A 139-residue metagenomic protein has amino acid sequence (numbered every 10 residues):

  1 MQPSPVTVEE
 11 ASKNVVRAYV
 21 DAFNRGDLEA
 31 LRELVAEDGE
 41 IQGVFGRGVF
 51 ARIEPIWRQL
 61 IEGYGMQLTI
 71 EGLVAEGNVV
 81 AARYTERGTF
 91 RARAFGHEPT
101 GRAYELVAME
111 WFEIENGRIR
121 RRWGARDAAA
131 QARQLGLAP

Functional and structural regions predicted by a protein language model:
M1-E37, G136-P139: Short, low-complexity N-terminal intrinsically disordered segments enriched in polar/charged residues
T7, F95-P99, A132-L137: A short acidic/glycine-rich loop-to-helix N-cap element
E10, L28-V80, Y84-R87: A solvent-exposed, acidic/Ser-Thr-rich amphipathic alpha-helical stretch
T69-E71, E115, R120: A short, local hydrophobic-aromatic micro-motif
G88-N116: Exposed beta-sheet edge and beta->alpha loop/turn motif
R121-P139: Low-complexity, intrinsically disordered terminal/linker segments enriched in charged and Gly/Pro repeats
